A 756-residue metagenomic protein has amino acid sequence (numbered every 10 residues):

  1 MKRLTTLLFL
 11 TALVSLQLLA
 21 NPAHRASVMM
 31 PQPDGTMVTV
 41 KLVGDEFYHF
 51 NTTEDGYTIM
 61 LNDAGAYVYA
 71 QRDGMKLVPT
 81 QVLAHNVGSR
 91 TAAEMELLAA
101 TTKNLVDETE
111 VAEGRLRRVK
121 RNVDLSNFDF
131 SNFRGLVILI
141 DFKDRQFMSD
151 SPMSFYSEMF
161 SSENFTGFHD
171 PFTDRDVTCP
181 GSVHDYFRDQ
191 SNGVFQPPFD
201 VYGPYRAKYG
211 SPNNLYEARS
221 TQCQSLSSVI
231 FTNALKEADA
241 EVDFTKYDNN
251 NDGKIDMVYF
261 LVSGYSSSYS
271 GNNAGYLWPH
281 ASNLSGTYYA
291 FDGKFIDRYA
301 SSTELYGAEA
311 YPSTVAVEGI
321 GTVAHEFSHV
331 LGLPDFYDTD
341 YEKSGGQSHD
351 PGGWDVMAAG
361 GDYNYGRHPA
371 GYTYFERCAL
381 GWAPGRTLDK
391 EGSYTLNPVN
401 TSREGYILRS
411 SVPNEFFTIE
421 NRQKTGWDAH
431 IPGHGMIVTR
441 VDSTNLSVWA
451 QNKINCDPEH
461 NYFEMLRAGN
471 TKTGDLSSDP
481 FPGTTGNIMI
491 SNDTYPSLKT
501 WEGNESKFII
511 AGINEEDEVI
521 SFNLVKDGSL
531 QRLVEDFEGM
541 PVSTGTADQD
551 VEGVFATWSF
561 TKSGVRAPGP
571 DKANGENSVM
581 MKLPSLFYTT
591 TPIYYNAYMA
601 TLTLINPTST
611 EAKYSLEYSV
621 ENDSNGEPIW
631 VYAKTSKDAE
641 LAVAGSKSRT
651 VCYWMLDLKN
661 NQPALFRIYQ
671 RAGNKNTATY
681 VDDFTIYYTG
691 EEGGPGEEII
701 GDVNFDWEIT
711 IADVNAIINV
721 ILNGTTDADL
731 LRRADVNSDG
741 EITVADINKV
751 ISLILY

Functional and structural regions predicted by a protein language model:
M30-P31, V82-F327, Y341-E342, G392-T395 (+3 more regions): Zn2+-dependent metallopeptidase catalytic core
M148-S149, S154, F165-D185, D189 (+3 more regions): Non-catalytic C-terminal accessory/binding modules of secreted extracellular proteins
V258, V703-A728, S738-Y756: Alpha-helical segments with a strong preference for the paired helices of cellulosomal dockerin domains
P312-E376: The catalytic-center signature of Zn2+-dependent metalloproteases
L530, G539-P584: Extracellular glycan-recognition surfaces and repeat-rich motifs
N577-L604, R649-W654: Short beta-strands within extracellular/lumenal beta-sheet-rich domains
G626-N661: Extracellular carbohydrate recognition and processing domains and analogous Trp-centered ligand-binding platforms
A672-T689: Extracellular carbohydrate recognition
